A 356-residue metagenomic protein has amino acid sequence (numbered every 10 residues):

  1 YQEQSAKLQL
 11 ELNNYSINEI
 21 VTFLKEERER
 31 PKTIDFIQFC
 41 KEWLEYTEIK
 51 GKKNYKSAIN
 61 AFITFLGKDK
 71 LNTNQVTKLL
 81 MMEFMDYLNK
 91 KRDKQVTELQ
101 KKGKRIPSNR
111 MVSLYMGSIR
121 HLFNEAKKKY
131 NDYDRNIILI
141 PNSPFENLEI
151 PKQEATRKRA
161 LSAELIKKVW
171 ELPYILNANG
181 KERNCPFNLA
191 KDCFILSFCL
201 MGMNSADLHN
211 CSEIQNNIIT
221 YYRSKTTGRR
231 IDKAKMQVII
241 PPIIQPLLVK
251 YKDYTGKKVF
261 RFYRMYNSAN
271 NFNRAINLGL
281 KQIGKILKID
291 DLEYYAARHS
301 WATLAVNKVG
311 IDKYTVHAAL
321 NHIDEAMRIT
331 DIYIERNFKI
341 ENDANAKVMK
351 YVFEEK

Functional and structural regions predicted by a protein language model:
Y1-T33: N-terminal helical hairpins
R28-I59, K129-D132: Short, aromatic/basic-rich helix-turn unit that serves as a nucleic-acid recognition element
A61, K94-P144, M203: N-terminal DNA-binding recognition helix of tyrosine site-specific recombinases/integrases
I106-N109, S113, I140-S143, N147-S205: Basic, Lys/Arg- and aromatic-enriched nucleic-acid-binding interface segment
N147, H209-V249: Conserved tyrosine-mediated DNA breakage-rejoining catalytic core shared by Y-recombinases
I166-K167, P241-D290: Active-site/catalytic core of tyrosine-dependent DNA strand-transfer enzymes
I195, C199, A206, A296-H322: C-terminal catalytic core of tyrosine-transesterase DNA break-rejoin enzymes
R223-G228, L320-F353: Catalytic-site neighborhood detector that most strongly recognizes the C-terminal catalytic loop/helix of tyrosine
